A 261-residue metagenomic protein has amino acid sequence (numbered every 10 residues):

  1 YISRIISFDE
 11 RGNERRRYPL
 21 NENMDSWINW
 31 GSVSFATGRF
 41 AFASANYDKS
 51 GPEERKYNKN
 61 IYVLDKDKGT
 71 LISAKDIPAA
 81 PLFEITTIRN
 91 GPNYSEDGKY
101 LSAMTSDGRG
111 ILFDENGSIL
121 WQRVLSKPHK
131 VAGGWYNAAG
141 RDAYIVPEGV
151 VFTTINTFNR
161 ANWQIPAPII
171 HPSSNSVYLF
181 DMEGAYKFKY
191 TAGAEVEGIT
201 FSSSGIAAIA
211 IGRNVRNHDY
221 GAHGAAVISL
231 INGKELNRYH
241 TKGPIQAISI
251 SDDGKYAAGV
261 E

Functional and structural regions predicted by a protein language model:
I2, N58, S106-D107, S174 (+1 more regions): Surface-exposed loop/turn positions within WD40 beta-propeller blades
S3-R4, Y47, D107-G110, F158 (+1 more regions): Loop/turn residues immediately N-terminal
D9-N13, D65-K68, D114-S118, D181-E183 (+1 more regions): Short loop/turn segments that connect beta-strands within beta-propeller blades
E14-E22, T70-F83, I119-R123, K127-G133 (+2 more regions): A short beta-strand motif characteristic of beta-propeller blades
N23-S34, P81-N93, H129-Y144, A192-S202 (+1 more regions): Repeated scaffold domains used in trafficking and secretory/extracellular systems, primarily beta-propellers
F40-A41, L101, V150-V151, A207-A208 (+1 more regions): Hydrophobic beta-strand positions that form the internal "hydrophobic ladder" of WD40/Gbeta-like beta-propeller blades
S44-N58, T154-P172, I211-A222: Short, conserved, GDST-rich strand-edge loop motifs in beta-rich repeat architectures
